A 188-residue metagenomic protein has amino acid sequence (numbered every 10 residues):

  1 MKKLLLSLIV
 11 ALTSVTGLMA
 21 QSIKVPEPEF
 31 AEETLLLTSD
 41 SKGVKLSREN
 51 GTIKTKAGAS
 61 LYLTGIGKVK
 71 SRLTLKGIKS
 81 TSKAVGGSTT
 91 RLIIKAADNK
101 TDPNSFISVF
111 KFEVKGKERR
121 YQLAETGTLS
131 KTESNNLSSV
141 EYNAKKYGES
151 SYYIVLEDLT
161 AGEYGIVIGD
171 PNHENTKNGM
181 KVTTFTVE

Functional and structural regions predicted by a protein language model:
L4-S14: Sec-dependent N-terminal signal peptides
T16-A20: Sec/Tat signal peptide C-region and signal peptidase I cleavage site
Q21-S130, D170-E188: Primarily secretory-pathway and cell-envelope proteins
V85-G87, K145-Y147, L159: Surface-exposed coil/turn segments at beta-strand junctions on protein surfaces, enriched
L123-G148: Extended, solvent-exposed segments with strong compositional bias
N143, Y153-V155, T184-T186: Generic structural detector for well-ordered beta-strands
S150, E157-V167: A glycine-anchored, Pro-Gly-centered beta-turn/N-cap motif
